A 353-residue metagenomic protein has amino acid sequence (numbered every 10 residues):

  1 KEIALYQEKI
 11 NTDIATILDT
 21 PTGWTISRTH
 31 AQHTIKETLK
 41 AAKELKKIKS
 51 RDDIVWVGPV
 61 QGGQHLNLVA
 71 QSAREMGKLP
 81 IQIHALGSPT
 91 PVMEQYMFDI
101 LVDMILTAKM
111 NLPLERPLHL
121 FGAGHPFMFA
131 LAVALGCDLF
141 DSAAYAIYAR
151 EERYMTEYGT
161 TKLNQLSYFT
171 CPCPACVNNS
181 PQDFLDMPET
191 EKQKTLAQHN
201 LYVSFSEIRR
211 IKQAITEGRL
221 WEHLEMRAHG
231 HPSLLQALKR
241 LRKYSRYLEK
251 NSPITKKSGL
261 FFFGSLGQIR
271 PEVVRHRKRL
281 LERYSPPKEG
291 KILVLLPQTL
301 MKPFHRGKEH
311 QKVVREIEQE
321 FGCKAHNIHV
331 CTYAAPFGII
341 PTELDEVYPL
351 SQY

Functional and structural regions predicted by a protein language model:
K1-D53, G259-P287, T299-Q352: Non-catalytic, usually N-terminal nucleic-acid engagement modules in DNA/RNA processing proteins
K1-E2, E8-K9, D13-T20, W24-S27 (+12 more regions): Catalytic cores of glycan-processing enzymes that make or break glycosidic bonds
D19-T25, C173-H310: C-terminal extensions of enzymes
P21, Q61, G87, A143 (+2 more regions): Anionic group-transfer/hydrolysis microenvironments
Q32, K36-L39, I48-C176: Glycine-rich phosphate/ribose-binding loops and adjacent secondary-structure elements that form binding surfaces
Q95-F98, M187, C323-A325: Intrinsically disordered, low-complexity coil segments
M104-T107, P349-Y353: A polyampholytic, Gly/Pro-enriched intrinsically disordered region
